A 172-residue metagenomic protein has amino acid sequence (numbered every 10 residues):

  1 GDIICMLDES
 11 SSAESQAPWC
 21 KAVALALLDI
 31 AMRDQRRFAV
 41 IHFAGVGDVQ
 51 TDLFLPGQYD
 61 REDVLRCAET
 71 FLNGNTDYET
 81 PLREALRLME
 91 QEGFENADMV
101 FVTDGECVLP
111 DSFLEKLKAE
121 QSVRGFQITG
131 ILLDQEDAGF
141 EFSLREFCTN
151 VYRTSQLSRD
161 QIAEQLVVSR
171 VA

Functional and structural regions predicted by a protein language model:
G1-L55, P81, D98-V102, L133-Q135: Von Willebrand factor
A26-I30, E84-Q91, K116-E120: A generic secondary-structure signal
D34-R36, E95, R124-I128: Loop/turn elements at helix/coil->beta-strand transitions in domains of secreted/extracellular proteins
D48-T51, Y59-A97, C107-L109, I131-E141: Von Willebrand factor
G57-Y59, F147: Short, hinge-like loop/turn segments at secondary-structure boundaries
E69-N73, G105-T154: VWA/integrin I-like adhesion module and closely mimicked acidic/polar interface patches used
D77-R83, G139-A172: C-terminal helix of von Willebrand factor
A97-K116, S155-V171: Short flexible/disordered coil segments
